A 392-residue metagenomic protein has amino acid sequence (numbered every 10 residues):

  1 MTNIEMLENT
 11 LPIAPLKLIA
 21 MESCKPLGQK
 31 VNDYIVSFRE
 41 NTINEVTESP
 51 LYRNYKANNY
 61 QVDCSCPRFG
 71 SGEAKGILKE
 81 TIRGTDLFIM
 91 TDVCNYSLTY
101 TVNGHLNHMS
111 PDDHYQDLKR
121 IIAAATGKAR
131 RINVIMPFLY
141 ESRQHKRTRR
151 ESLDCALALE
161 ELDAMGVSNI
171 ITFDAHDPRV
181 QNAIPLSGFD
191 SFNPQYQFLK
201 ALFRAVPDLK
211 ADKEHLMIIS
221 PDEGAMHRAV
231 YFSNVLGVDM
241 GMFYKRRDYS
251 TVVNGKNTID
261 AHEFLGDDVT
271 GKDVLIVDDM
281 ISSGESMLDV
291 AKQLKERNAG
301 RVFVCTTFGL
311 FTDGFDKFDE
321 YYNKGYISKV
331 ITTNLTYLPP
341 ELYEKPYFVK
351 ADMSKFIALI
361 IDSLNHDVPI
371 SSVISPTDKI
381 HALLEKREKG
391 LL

Functional and structural regions predicted by a protein language model:
M1-L392: PRPP-associated nucleotide enzymes
